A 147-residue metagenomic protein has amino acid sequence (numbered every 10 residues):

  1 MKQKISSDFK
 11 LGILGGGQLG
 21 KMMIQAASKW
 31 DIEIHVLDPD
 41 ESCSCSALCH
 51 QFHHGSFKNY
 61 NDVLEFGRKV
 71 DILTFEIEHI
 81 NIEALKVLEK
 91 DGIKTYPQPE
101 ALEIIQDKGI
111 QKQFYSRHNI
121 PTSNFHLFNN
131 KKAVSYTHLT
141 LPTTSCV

Functional and structural regions predicted by a protein language model:
M1-Q106, I110: ATP-binding N-terminal substructure of ATP-dependent carboxylate-amine bond-forming enzymes
F57, F128, L141: Hydrophobic pocket-lining residues within nucleotide cofactor-binding pockets
E103-Y136: Glycine-/Pro-rich loop/turn segments that contact NAD(P) or position catalytic residues in Rossmann-like domains
T137-T143: Conserved small/polar residues in nucleotide/adenosyl-binding loops
